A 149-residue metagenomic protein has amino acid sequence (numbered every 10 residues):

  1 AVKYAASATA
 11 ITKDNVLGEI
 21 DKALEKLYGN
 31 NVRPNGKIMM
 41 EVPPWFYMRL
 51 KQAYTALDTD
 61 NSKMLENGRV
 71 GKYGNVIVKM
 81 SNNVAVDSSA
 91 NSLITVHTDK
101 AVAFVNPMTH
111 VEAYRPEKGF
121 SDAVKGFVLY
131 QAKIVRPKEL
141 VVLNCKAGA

Functional and structural regions predicted by a protein language model:
A1-R69: Extended, solvent-exposed, turn-rich assembly/linker loops in the middle of proteins
A53-A149: Sequence/fold signature of self-assembling virion shell proteins
